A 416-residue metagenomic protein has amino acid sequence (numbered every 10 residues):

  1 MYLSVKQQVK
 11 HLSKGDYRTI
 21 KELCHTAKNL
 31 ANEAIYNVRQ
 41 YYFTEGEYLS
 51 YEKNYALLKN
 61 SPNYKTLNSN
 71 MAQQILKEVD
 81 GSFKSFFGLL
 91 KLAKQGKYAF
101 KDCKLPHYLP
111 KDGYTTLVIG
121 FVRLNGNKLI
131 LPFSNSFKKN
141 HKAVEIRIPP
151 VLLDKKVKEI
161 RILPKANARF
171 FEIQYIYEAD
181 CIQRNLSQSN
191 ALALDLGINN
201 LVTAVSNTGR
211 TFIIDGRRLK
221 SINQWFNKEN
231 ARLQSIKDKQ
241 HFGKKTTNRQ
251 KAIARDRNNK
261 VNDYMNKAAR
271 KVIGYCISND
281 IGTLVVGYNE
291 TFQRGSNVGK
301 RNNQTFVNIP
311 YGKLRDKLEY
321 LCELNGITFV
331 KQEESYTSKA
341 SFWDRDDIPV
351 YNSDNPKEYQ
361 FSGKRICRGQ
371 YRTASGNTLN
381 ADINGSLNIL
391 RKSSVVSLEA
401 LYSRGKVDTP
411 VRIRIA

Functional and structural regions predicted by a protein language model:
M1-A416: Nucleic-acid substrate recognition interfaces
